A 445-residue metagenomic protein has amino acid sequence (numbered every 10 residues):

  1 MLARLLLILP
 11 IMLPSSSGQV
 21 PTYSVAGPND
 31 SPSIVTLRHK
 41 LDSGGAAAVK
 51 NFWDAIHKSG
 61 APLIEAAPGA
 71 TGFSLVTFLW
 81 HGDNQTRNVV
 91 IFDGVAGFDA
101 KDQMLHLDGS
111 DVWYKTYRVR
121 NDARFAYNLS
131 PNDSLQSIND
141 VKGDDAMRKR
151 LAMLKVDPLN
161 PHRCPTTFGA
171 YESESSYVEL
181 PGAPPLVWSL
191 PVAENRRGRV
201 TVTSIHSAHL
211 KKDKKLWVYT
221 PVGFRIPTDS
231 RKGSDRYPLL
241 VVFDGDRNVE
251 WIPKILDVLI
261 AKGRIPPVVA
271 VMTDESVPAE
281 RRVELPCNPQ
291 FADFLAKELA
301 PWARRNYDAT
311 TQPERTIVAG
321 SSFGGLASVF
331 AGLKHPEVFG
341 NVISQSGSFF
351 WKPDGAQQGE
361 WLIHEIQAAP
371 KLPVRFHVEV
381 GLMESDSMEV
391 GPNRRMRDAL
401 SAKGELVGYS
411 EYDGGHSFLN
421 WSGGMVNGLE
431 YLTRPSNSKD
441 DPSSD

Functional and structural regions predicted by a protein language model:
R4-P14: Bacterial N-terminal signal peptides
S16-G18: Sec/Tat signal peptide C-region and signal peptidase I cleavage site
V20-A100, H106-D445: Non-catalytic cap/lid and distal C-terminal segments of serine-dependent acyl enzymes
